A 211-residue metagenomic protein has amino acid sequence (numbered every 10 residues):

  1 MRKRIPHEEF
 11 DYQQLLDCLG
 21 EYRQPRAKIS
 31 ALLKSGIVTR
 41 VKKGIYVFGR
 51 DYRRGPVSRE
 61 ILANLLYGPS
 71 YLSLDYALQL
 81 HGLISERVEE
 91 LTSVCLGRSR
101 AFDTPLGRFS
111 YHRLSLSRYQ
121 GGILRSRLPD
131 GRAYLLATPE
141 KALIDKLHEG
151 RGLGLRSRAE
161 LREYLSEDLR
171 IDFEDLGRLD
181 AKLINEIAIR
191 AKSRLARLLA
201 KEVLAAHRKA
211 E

Functional and structural regions predicted by a protein language model:
M1-P69, P105: Short beta-edge/loop segments at beta->alpha junctions of small alpha/beta modules that act as binding/recognition
Y12, L74, P139-E140: Structural motif detector for alpha-helix initiation sites
G20, G82, H148-G152: Hydrophobic/aromatic-lined pockets within catalytic cores
E21-P25, I84, R194: Short coil/loop linkers at secondary-structure junctions
K34-S35, Q79-L80, R190: Residues at alpha-helix termini
R40-F48, R59-Q120: Short gly/ser-rich loop at a beta-strand->alpha-helix junction or flexible surface loop bordering the NTP-binding
R54, Q120-R125: Short acidic (Asp/Glu) and glycine-rich catalytic loops that position anionic groups and cofactors
I123-E211: Hydrophobic alpha-helical interaction segments
